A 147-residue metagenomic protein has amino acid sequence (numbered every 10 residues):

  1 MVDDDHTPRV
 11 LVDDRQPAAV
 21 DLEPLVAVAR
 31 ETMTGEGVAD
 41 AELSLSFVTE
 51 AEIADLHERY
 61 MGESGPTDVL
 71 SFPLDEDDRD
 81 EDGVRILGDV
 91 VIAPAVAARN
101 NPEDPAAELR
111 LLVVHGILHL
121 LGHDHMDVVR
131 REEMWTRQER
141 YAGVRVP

Functional and structural regions predicted by a protein language model:
M1-R110, L118-P147: An acidic/histidine-cluster motif and surrounding catalytic segment that typifies divalent-metal-assisted enzyme active
